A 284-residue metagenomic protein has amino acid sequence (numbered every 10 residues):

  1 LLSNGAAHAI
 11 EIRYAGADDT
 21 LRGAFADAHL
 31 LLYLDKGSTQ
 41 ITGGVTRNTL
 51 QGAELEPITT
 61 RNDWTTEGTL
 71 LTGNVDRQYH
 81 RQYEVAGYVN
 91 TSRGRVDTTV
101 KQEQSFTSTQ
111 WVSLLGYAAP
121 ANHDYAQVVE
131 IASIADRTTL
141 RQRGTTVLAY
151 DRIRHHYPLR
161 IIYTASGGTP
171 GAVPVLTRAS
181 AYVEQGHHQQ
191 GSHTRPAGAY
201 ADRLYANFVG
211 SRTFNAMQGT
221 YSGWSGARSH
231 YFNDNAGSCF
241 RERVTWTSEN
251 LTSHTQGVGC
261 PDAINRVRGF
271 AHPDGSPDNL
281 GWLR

Functional and structural regions predicted by a protein language model:
L1-Q40, N62, H80, A86 (+1 more regions): Beta-strand-rich ligand-recognition modules
Y33-E56: Low-complexity, Pro/Ser/Thr- and charge-rich linker/hinge segments at domain boundaries
T60-R61, T66: Long, low-complexity intrinsically disordered regions
E67-V75, E84-V85, V96: Long, compositionally biased stalk/linker segments that flank transmembrane helices or precede globular domains
